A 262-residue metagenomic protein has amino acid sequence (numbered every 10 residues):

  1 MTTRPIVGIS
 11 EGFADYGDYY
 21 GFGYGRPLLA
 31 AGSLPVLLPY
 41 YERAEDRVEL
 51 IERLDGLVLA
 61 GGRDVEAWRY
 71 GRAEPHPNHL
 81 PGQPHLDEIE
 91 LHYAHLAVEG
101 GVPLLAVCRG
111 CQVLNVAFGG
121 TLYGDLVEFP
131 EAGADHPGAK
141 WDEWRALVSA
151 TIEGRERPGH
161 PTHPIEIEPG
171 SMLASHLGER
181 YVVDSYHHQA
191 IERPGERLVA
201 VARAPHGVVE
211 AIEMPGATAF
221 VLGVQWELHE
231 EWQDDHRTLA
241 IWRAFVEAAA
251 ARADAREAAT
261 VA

Functional and structural regions predicted by a protein language model:
M1-V107, N115-Y123, V127-H176, V182 (+5 more regions): N-terminal beta1-alpha1 cap of cysteine-dependent amidohydrolase-like domains
C111: The feature captures the ABC ATPase H-loop/switch
L222-W226: Active-site-proximal beta-strand elements of phosphoester/diester hydrolases
